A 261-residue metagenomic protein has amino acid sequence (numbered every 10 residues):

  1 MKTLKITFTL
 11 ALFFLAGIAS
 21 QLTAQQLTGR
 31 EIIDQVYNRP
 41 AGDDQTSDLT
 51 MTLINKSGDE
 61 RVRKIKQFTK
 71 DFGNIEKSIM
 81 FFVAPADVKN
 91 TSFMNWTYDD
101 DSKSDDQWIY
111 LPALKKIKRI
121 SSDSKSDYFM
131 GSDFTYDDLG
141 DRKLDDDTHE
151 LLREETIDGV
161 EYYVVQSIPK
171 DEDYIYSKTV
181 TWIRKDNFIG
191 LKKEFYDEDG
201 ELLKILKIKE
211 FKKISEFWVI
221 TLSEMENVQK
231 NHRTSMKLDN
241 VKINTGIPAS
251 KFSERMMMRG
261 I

Functional and structural regions predicted by a protein language model:
M1-A11, I18-S20: Bacterial N-terminal signal peptides that target proteins for export
L22-Q26: Boundary at the C-terminal end of the N-terminal hydrophobic targeting segment
L27-A113: N-terminal mature ectodomain segment of secretory-pathway/periplasmic proteins
K66-K70, E150-T156, K209-F211: Short amphipathic beta-strand and strand-loop transition segments with alternating hydrophobic
N74, D158-E161: Short acidic/glycine-enriched loop/turn segments that link adjacent beta-strands
V83, M94, D106-Y110, K116-S121 (+2 more regions): Gly/Pro-enriched, hydrophobic low-complexity segments that function as extracytoplasmic propeptides/linkers
D141-T148, E154: Surface-exposed beta-loop interaction hotspot
G260-I261: Short, solvent-exposed mixed-charge patches
